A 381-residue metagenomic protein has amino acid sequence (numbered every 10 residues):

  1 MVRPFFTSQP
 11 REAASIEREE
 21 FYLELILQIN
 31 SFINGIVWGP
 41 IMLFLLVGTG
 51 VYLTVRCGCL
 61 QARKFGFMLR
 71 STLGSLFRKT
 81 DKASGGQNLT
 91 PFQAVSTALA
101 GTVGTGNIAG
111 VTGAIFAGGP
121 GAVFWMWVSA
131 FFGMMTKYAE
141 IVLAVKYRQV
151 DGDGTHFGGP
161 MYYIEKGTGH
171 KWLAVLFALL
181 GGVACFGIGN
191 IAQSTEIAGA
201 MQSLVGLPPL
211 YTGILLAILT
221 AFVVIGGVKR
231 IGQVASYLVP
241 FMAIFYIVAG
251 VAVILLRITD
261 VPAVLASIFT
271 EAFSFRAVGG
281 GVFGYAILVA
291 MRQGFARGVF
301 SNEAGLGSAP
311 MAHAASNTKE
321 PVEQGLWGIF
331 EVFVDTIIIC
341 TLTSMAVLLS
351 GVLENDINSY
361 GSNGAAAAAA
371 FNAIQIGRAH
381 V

Functional and structural regions predicted by a protein language model:
E19-G101, T105, I115-A122, G133: N-terminal alpha-helical transmembrane segments of multi-pass membrane transport and channel/translocase proteins
L45-Y52, R56-L69, E196-M201, P208-L216 (+1 more regions): Membrane-interface loop-to-helix entry segments
L53, S129-G154, P160-V223: Helix-loop-helix module between adjacent transmembrane segments
C59-L89, G113-I115, G119-P120, W127 (+3 more regions): Flexible loop linkers connecting adjacent transmembrane helices in multi-pass alpha-helical membrane transporters
T80-F116, L143-M161, E165-G167, L179-G182 (+1 more regions): Alpha-helical membrane segments and immediately flanking helix-loop junctions that form or couple to the substrate/ion
F132-E140, I214-V228, V239-T259, R292 (+2 more regions): Selective recognition of specific alpha-helical transmembrane segments in multi-pass small-molecule
Y138-R148, G152, A249-S267, F275 (+3 more regions): Extracellular/periplasmic helix-exit of transmembrane alpha-helices
A379-V381: Conserved small/polar residues in nucleotide/adenosyl-binding loops
